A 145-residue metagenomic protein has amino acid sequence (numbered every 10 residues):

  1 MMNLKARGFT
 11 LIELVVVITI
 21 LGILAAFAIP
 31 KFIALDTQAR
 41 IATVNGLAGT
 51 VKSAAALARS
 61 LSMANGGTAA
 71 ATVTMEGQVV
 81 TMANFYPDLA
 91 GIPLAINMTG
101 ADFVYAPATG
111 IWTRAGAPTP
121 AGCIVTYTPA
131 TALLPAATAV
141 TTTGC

Functional and structural regions predicted by a protein language model:
M2, V16-I20, T43, L47 (+4 more regions): N-terminal hydrophobic or amphipathic segments with adjacent small-residue motifs that include Sec signal peptides
M2-D36: N-terminal single-pass transmembrane signal-anchor helix
A25, V44, P120-A121: A broadly tuned, weak detector of single residues within folded domains
A39-N65: Membrane-proximal N-terminal amphipathic helix
S60-C145: Periplasmic/extracellular, small/polar-rich flexible segments of pilin-like filament-forming proteins
